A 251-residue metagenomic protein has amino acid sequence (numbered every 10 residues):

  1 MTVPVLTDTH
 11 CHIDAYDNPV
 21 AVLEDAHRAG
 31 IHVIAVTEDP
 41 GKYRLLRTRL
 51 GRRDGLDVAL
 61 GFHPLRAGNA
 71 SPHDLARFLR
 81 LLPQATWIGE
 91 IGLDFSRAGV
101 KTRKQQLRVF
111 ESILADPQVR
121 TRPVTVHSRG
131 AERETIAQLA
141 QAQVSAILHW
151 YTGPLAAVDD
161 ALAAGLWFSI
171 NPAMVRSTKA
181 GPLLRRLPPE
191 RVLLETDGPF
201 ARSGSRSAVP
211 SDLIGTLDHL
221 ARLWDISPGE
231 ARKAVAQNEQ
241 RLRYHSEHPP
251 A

Functional and structural regions predicted by a protein language model:
M1-A251: Mid-domain alpha/beta scaffold segments of enzyme catalytic cores
